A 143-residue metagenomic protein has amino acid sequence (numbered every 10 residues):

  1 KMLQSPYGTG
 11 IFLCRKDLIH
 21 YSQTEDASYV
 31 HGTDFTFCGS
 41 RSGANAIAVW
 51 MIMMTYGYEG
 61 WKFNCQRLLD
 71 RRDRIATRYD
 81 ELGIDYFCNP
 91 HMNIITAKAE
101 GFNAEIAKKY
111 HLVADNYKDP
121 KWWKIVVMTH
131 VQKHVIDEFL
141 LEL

Functional and structural regions predicted by a protein language model:
K1-H91: Active-site C-terminal subdomain of aminotransferase-like
H31-T36, G60-L143: Conserved C-terminal alpha-helix-loop-beta "cap" of PLP-dependent enzymes that closes/shapes the active-site mouth
